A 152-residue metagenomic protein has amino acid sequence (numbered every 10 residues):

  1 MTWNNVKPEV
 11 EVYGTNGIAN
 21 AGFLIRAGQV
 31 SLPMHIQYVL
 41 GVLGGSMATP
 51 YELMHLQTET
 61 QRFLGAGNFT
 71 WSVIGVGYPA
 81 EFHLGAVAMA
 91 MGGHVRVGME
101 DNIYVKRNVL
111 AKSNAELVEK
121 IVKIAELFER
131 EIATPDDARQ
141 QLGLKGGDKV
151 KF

Functional and structural regions predicted by a protein language model:
M1-E100: Catalytic alpha/beta core domains of metabolic enzymes, predominantly
A19, T58-R62, H83-F152: Structured C-terminal cap/extension of enzyme domains
